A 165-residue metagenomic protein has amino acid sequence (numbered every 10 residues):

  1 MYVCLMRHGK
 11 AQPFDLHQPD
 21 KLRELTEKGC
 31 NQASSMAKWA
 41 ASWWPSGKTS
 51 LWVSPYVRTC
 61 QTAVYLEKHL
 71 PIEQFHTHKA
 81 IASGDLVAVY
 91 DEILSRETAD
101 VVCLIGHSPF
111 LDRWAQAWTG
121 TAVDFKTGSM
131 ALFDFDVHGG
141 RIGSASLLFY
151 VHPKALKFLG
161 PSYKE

Functional and structural regions predicted by a protein language model:
Y2-I81, L111, A122-F125, S162-E165: Active-site-proximal alpha-helix that buttresses catalytic centers in soluble enzyme cores
G9, I81-G84, D136, P153: Short, solvent-exposed coil/turn elements at secondary-structure transition points
A63-V64, Y90, A115-Q116: A short local structural element in Rossmann-fold oxidoreductases
A82-I93: Short alpha-helix plus adjacent loop in nuclease-associated cores
S95-C103, S108-G128: Non-DNA-binding regulatory cores of transcription-related proteins, predominantly C-terminal effector-binding
T119-S146, Y150-L156: Domain-level recognition of soluble alpha/beta enzyme cores, biased toward histidine phosphatases/phosphomutases
P153-E165: Acidic, His/Gly-rich catalytic cores of divalent-metal-dependent hydrolytic chemistry
